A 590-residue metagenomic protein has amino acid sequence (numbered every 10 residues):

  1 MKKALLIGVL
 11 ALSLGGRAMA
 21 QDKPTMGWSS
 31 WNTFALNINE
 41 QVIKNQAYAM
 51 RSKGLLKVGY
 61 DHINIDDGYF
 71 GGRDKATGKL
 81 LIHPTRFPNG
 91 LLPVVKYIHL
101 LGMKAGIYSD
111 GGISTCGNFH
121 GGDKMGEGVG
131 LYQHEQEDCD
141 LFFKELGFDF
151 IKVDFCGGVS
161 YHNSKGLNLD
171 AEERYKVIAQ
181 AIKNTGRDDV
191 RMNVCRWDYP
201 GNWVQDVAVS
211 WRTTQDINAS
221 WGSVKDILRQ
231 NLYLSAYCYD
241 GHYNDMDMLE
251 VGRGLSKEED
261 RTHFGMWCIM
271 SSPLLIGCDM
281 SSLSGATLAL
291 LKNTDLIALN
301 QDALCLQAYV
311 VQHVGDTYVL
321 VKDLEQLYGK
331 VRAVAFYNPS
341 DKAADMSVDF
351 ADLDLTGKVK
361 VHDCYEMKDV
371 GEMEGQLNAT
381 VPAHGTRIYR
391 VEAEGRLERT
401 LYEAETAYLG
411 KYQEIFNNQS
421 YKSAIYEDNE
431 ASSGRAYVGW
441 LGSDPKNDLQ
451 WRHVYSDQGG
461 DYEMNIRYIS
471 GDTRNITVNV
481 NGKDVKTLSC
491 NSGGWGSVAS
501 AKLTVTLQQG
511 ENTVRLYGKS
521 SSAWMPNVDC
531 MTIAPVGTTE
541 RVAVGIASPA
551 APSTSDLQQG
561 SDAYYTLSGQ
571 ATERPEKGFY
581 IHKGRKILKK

Functional and structural regions predicted by a protein language model:
G16-A20: Sec/Tat signal peptide C-region and signal peptidase I cleavage site
P24-S30, G59-D66, K104-S109, D149-D154 (+5 more regions): Structural recognition of the beta-strand scaffold that forms the well-ordered cores of secreted hydrolase catalytic
V42, Q46, M50-S164: Aromatic-lined carbohydrate-binding/catalytic grooves of carbohydrate-active enzymes
H134, N184, D188-D279: Glycan-recognition surfaces
W267-M270, L275-G277, H313-L355, H384: Carbohydrate-binding surface patches
A344, L353-V361, H384-V542: Extracytoplasmic
E398-A404, V536-S568: Residue-level detector of functionally pivotal "anchor" positions at catalytic/ligand-binding pockets or at interdomain
M531, F579-K590: C-terminal tail/sorting-segment detector
